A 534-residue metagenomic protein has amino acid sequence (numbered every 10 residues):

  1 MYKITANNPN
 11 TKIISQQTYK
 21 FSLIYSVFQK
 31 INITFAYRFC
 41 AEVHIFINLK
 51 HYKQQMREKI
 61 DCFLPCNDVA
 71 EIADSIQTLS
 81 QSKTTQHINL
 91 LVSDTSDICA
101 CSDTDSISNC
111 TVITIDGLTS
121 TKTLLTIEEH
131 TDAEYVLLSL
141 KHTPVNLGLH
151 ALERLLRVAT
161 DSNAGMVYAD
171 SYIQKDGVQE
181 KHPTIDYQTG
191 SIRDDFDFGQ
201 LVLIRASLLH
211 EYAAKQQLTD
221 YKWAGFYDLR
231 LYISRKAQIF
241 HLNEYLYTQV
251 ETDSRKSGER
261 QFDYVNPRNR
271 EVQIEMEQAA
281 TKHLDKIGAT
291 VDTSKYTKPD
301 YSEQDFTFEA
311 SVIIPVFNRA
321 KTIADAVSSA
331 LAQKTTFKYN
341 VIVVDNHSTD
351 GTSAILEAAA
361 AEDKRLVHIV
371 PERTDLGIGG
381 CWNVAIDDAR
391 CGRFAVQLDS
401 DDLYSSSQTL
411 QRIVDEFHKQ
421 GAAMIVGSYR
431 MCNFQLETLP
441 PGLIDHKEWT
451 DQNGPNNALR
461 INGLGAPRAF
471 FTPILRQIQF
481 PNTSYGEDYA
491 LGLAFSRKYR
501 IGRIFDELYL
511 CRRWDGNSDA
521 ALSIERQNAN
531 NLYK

Functional and structural regions predicted by a protein language model:
K59-E71, S82, S93-D94, A310-T322 (+3 more regions): A conserved hydrophobic helix/loop-capping motif in glycosyltransferases and polysaccharide synthases
Q77-H87, S328-K338: Short, acidic, metal-binding catalytic loop of nucleotide-sugar glycosyltransferases
S93-C101, P144, D345-A354, T374: A conserved acidic beta->alpha catalytic loop
D116-T131, E372-R390: Glycine-rich, basic loop-to-helix element that forms the pyrophosphate-binding segment of sugar-nucleotide handling
D132-N146, G392-L403: Short beta-strand-to-loop acidic/aromatic patch adjacent to the donor-nucleotide binding site
L149-K181, Q408-P441: Conserved donor NDP-sugar-binding/catalytic core segment of glycosyltransferases
D176-Q200, P441-I461: Short, flexible, basic/aromatic active-site loop/helix in glycosyltransferases
D220-L229, S484-L491: Acidic donor-binding loop at a coil-to-helix junction in glycosyltransferase catalytic cores that engages
